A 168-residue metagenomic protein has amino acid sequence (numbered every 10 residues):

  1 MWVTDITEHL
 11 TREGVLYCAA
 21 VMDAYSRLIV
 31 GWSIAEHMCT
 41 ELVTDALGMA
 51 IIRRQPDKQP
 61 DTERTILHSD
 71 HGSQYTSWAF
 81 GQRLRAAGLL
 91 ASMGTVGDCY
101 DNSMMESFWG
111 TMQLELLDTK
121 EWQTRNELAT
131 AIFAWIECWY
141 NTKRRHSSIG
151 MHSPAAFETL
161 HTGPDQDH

Functional and structural regions predicted by a protein language model:
M1-H168: Charged DNA-binding/catalytic regions of mobile-element recombinases
